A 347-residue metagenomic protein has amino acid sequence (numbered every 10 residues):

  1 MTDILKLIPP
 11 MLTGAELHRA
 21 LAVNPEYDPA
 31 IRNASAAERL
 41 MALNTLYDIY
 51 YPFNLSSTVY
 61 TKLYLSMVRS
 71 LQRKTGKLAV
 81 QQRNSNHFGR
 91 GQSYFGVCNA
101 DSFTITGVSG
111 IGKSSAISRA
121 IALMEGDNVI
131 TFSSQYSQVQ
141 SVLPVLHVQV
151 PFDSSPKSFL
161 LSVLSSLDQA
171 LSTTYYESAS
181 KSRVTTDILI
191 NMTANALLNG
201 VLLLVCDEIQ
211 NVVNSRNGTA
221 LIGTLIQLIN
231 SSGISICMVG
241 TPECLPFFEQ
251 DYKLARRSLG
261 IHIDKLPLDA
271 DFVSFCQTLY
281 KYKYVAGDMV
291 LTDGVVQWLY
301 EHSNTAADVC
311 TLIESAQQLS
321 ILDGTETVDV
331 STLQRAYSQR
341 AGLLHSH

Functional and structural regions predicted by a protein language model:
M1-I31, A36, L40-P52, L198 (+3 more regions): C-terminal alpha-helical "lid" subdomain
Y50-R90: N-terminal pre-Walker A segment at the start of P-loop NTPase domains
Y60, G76, N86-F88, Y94-C98 (+7 more regions): Mid-core helix/loop region of P-loop NTP-binding domains shared across ATPases and GTPases
G96-S118: Walker A/P-loop nucleotide-binding motif
S118-A122, C310: The feature captures the helix immediately C-terminal to the Walker
L123-Q135, Q169-S172: Post-Walker A helix-loop "phosphate-sensing" segment adjacent to the P-loop in P-loop NTPases
V129-P151: Conserved catalytic segments around the Walker B and adjacent sensor/switch elements of P-loop NTPase domains
T193, G200, V213-N214, I222-G294: The catalytic "switch" region of P-loop NTPases
